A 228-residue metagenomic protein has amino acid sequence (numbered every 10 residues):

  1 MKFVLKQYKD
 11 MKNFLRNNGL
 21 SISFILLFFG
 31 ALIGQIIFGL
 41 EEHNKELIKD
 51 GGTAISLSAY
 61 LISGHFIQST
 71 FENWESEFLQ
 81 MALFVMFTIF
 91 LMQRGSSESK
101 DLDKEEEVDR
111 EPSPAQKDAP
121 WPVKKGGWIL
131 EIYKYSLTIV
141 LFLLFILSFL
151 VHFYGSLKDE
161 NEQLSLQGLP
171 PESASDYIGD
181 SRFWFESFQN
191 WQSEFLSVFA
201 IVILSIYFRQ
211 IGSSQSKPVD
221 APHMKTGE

Functional and structural regions predicted by a protein language model:
K2-K12, G52-T53, G95-W128, G212-E228: Extramembrane terminal tails and long inter-domain/linker segments of multi-pass membrane proteins
D10-F29, G127-F145: Alpha-helical transmembrane segments and their helix-start/interface "positive-inside/aromatic belt" motifs in integral
R16-L27, I33-G34, N44-A59, Q68-S76: N-terminal first transmembrane alpha-helix
F28-H43, S148-F153: Alpha-helical transmembrane segments of multi-pass membrane proteins
I37-I55, S156-L169: Interfacial/capping segments of alpha-helical transmembrane domains
K49-Y60, E106-E107, Q167-I178, A221-M224 (+1 more regions): Short, motif-level signal for alpha-helix interfacial/capping segments enriched in acidic residues and aromatics/proline
A59-M92, S97, F145-N161, L169-Q210 (+1 more regions): A structural feature that tracks compact, well-ordered secondary-structure segments with a strong bias toward
A115-Y154, D159-Q163: Domain-level detector of nuclease and nuclease-like folds in predominantly extracellular/periplasmic contexts
